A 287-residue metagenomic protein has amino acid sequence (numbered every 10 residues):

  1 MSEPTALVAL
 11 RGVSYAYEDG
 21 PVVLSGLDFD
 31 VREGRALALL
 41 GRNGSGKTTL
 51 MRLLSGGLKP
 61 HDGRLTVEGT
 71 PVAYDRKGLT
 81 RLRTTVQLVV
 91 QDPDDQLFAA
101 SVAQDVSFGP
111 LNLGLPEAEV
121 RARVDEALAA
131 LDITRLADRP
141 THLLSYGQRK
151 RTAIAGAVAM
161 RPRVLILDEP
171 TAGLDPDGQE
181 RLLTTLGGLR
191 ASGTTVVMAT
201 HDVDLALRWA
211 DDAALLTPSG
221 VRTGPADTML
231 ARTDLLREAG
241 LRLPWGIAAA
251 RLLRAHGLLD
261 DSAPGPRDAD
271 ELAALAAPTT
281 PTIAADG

Functional and structural regions predicted by a protein language model:
L40-R42: The feature captures the beta-strand-to-loop junction immediately N-terminal to the Walker
S55: Helix-to-loop junction immediately C-terminal to a conserved catalytic motif
R64-R81: ABC ATPase NBD Q-loop/coupling interface
A118-L136: Conserved ABC ATPase "signature" region
P140-L144: Conserved ABC ATPase signature
A157-V158: ABC ATPase C-loop
L165-D168: Catalytic Walker B motif of ABC-type/P-loop ATPase nucleotide-binding domains
A214, P218-T223, T228: Conserved switch/coupling elements of ABC/ABC-like ATPase nucleotide-binding domains
